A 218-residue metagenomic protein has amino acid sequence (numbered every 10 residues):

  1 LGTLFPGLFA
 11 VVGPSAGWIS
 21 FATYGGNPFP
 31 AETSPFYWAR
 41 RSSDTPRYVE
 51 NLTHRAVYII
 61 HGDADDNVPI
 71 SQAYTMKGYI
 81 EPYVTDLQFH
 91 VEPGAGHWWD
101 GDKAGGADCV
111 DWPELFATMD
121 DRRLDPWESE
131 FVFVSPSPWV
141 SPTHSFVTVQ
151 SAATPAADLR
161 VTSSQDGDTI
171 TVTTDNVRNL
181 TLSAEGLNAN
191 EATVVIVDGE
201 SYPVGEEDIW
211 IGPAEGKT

Functional and structural regions predicted by a protein language model:
L1-G7, V12: Short glycine-enriched nucleophile-adjacent loop and the immediately C-terminal alpha-helix near the catalytic center
F5, A16, M119-R123: Sec/Tat-exported extracytoplasmic proteins
A16, H61, V172: The conserved beta1-alpha1 loop
I19-S20, A64-D65, V177: Short, solvent-exposed loop/turn segments at secondary-structure junctions
T23-D120: The feature captures the conserved acid-bearing segment of alpha/beta-hydrolase catalytic domains
P82-T218: Alpha/beta-hydrolase-fold serine-hydrolase catalytic core, especially in secreted/extracellular enzymes
